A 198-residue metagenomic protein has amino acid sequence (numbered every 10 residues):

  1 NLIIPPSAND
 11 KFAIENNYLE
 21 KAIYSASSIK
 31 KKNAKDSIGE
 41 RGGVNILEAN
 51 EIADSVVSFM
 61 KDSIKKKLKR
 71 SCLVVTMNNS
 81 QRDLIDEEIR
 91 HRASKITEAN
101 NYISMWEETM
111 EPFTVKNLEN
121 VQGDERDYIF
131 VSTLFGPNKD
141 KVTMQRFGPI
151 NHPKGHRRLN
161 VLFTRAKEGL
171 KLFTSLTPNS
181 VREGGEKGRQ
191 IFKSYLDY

Functional and structural regions predicted by a protein language model:
N1-S58, D124-R126, V161-Y198: Helicase-core coupling region on the C-terminal RecA-like lobe
P5, V75-M77, K116-L118, V131-L134 (+1 more regions): Generic beta-strand/beta-sheet core signal
S37-V44, V121, Q145-H152: Short, contiguous acidic/charged loop-to-helix segments that flank catalytic cores in large enzymes
E48, N79-Q81, N120-G123: Conserved ATP-binding/catalytic motifs of P-loop helicase motor domains
S58-V115: Conserved helicase motor "Helicase C" RecA-like lobe of SF1/SF2 P-loop NTPases
D83-L84, K139-K141, S180-E183: Extracytoplasmic/secreted cell-surface and envelope-processing proteins
H91, K95-M110, F135-L159, Y195: Conserved C-terminal motor-coupling region of P-loop helicases
Q122-G136, K141-M144, V161, L170-L172: A short beta-strand element within the Helicase C-terminal
